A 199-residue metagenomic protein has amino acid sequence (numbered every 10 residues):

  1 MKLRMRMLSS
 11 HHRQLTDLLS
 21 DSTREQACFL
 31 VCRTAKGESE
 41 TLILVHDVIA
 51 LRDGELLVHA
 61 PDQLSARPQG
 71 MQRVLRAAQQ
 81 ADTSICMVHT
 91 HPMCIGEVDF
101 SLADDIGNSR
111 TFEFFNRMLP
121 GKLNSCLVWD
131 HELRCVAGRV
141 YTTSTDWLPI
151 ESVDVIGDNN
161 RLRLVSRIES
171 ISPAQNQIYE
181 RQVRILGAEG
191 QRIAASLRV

Functional and structural regions predicted by a protein language model:
M1-C86, P92-R163: Conserved beta-strand-loop surface patch within small alpha/beta domains used for substrate/adaptor or ligand engagement
D146-R198: N-terminal charged helix/coil linker that caps or initiates catalytic domains
